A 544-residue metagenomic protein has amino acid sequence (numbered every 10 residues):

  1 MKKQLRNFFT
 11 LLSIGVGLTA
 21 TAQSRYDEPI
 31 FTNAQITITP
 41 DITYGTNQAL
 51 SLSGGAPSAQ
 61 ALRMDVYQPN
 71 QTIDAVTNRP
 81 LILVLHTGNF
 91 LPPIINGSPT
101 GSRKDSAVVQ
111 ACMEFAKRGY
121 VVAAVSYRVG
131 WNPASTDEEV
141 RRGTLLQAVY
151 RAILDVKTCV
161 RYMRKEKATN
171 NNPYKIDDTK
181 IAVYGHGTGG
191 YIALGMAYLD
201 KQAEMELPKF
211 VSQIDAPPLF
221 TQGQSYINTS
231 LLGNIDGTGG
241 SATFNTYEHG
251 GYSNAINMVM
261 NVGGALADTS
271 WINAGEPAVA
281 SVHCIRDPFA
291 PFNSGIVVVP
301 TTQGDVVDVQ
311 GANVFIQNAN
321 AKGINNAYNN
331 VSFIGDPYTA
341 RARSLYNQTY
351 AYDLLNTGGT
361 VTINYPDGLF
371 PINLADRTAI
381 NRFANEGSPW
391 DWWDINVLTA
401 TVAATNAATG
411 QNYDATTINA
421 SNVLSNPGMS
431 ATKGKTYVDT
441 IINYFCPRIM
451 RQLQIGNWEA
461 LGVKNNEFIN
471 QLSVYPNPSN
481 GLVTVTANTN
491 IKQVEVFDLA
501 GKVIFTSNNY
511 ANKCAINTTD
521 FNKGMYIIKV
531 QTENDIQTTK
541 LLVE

Functional and structural regions predicted by a protein language model:
M1-F9: Bacterial N-terminal signal peptides that target proteins for export
T19, E467-E544: C-terminal outer-membrane/trafficking sorting elements
S24-T77: N-terminal cap/lid segment of alpha/beta-hydrolase-fold proteins
T77-G88: Short beta-strand element of the alpha/beta-hydrolase
N89-A107, V121-Y150: Cap/lid segment of the alpha/beta-hydrolase catalytic domain
G101-S106, P277-A342, A351, L355-T357 (+2 more regions): Active-site-adjacent alpha-helix of alpha/beta-hydrolase-fold enzymes
T158-G275: Primarily recognizes the serine-hydrolase "nucleophile elbow" in alpha/beta-hydrolase and SGNH/GDSL folds
A321-V463: Alpha/beta-hydrolase-fold serine-hydrolase catalytic core, especially in secreted/extracellular enzymes
